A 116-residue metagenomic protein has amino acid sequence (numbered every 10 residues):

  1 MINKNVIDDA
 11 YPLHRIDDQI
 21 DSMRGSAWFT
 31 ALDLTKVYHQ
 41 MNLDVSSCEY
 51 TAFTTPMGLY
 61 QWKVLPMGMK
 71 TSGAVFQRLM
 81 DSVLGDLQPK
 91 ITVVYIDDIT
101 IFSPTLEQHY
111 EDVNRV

Functional and structural regions predicted by a protein language model:
M1-V116: Retroelement reverse transcriptase polymerase core
